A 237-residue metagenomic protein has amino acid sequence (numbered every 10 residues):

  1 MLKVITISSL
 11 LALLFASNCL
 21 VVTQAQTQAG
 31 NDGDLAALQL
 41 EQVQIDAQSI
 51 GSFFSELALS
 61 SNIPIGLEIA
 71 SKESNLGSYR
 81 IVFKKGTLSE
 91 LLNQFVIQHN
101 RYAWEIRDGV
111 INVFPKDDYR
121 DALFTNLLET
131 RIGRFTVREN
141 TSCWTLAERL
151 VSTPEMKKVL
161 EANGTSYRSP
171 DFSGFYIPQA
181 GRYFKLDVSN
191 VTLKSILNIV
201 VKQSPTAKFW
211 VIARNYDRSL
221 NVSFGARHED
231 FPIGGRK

Functional and structural regions predicted by a protein language model:
L2-K237: N-terminal targeting/assembly segments of extracytoplasmic apparatus and virion spike/baseplate proteins
